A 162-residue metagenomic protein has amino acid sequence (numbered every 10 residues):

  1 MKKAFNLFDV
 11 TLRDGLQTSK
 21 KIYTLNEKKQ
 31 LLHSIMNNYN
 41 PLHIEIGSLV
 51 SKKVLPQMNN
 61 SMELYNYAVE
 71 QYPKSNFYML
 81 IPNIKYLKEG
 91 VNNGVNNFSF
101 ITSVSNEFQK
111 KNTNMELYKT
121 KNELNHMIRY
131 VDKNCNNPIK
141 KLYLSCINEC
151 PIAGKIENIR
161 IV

Functional and structural regions predicted by a protein language model:
M1-I46, Q57-S61, Y67-Q71: Conserved N-terminal beta1-alpha1 strand-loop-helix module at the mouth
K2-F5, N40-L42, Y72-F77, G94-N96 (+1 more regions): Short, well-ordered coil/turn segments that N-cap beta-strands
F8-K29, S75-I84, Q109-E116, C146-R160: Active-site mouth loops of central-metabolism enzymes
F8-V10, N96-N106, K140-S145: Non-cysteine beta-strand/loop elements that form the S-adenosyl-L-methionine
G15, I35, G90, F98 (+1 more regions): Conserved, mostly hydrophobic/aromatic
P41-A68, T102-E116, C146-A153: Glycine-rich, proline-tolerant flexible connector loops at the mouths of alpha/beta enzymes
V54-M79, K119-K141: Alpha-helix-loop-beta-strand connector modules within alpha/beta enzyme cores
P82-V95: Catalytic cores of alpha/beta
